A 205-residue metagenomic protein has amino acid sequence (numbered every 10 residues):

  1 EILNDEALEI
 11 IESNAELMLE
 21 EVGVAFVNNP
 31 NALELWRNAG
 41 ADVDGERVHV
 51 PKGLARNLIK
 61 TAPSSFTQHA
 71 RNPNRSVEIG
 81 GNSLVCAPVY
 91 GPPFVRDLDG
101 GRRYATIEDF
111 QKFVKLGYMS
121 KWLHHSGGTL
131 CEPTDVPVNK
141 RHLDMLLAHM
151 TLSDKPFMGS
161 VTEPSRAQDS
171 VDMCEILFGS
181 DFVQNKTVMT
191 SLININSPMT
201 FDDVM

Functional and structural regions predicted by a protein language model:
E1-D109: Acidic/polar, glycine-rich intrinsically disordered N-terminal extensions of enzymes
G101, A105-M205: Helix-rich catalytic cores of soluble enzyme domains
